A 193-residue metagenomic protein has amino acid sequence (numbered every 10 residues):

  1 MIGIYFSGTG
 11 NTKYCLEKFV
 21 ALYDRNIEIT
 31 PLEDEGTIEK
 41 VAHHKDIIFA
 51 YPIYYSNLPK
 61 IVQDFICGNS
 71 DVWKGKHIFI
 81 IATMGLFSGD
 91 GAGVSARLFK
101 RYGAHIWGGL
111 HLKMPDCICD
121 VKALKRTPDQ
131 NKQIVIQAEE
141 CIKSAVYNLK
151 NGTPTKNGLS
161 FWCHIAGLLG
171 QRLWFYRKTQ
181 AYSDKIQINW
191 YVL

Functional and structural regions predicted by a protein language model:
I2-G3, S7-C15, F19-E33, T37 (+2 more regions): FMN-binding flavodoxin-like domain, especially the glycine-rich phosphate-binding loop
I186-L193: Cysteine-centered iron-sulfur cluster-binding motifs in ferredoxin-type domains/subunits of redox enzymes
